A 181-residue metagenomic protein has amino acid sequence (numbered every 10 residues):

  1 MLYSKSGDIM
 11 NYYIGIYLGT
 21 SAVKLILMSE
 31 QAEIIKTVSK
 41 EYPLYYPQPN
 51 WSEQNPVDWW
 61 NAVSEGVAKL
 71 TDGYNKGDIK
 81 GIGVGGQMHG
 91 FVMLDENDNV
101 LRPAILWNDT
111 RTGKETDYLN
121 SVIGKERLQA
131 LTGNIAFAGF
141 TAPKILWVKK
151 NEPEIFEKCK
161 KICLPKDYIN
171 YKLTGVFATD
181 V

Functional and structural regions predicted by a protein language model:
L2-R102, A130, K158: N-terminal glycine/serine-rich phosphate-binding loop of ATP-dependent small-molecule kinases, especially carbohydrate
G15, W107, P165: Generic enzyme active-site microenvironment
L18-T20, R127-V181: Gly/Ser/Thr-rich active-site cleft segment
K24, E115-Y118, Y168: Generic recognition of well-ordered alpha-helical segments
S64, V92-L146, K150: Glycine-rich phosphate-binding loop and adjoining helix at the ATP-binding site of ATP-dependent phosphoryl-transfer
